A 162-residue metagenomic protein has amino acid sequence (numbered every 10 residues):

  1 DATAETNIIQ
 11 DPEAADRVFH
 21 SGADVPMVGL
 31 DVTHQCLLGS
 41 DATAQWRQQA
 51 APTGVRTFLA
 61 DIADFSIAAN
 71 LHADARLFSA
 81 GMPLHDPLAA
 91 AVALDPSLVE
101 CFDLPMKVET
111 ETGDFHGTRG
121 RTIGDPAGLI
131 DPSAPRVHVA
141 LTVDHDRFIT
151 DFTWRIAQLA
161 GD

Functional and structural regions predicted by a protein language model:
D1-H20: Active-site glycine-rich loop that binds ribose-phosphate moieties when present
I9, V25-D162: Conformational coupling and interaction surfaces
